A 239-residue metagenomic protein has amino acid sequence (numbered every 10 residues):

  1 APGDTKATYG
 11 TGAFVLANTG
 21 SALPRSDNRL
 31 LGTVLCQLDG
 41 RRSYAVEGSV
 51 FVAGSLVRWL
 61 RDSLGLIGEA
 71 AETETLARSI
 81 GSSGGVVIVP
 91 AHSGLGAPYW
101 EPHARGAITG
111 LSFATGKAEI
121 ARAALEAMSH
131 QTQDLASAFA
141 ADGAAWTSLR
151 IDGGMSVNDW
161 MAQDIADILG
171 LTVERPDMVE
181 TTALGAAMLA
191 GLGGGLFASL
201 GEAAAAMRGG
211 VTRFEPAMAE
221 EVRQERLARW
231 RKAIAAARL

Functional and structural regions predicted by a protein language model:
A1-D4, A17: Conserved phosphate-binding catalytic cores of ATP/NTP-utilizing and phosphoryl-transfer enzymes
A17-L239: Glycine/Thr-rich phosphate-binding loops that ligate phosphate moieties of nucleotide and other phosphorylated ligands
